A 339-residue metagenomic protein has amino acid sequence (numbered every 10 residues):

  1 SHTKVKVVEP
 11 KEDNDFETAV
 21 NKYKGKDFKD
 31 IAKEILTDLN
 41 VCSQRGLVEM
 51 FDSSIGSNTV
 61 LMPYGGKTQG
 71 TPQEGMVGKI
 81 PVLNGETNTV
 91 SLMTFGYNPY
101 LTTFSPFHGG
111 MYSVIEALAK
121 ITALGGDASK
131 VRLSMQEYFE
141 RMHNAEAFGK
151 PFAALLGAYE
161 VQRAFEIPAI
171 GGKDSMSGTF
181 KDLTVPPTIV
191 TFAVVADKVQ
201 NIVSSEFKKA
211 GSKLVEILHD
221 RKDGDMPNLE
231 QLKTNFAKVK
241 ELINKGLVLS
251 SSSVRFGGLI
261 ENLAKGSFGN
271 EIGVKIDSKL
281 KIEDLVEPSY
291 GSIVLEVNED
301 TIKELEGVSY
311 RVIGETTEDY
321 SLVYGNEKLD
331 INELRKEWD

Functional and structural regions predicted by a protein language model:
S1-D339: Glycine/proline-enriched, intrinsically flexible loops and inter-domain linkers
